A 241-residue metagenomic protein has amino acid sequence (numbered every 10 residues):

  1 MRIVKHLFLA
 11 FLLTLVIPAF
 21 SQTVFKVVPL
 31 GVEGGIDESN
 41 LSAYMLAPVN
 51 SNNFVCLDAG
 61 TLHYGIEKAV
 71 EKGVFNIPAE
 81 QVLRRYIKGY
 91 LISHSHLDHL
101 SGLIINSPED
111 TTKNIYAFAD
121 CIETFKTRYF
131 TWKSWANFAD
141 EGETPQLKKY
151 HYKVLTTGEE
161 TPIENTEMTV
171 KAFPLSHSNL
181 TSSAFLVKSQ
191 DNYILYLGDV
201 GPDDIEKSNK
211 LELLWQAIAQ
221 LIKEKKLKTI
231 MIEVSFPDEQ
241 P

Functional and structural regions predicted by a protein language model:
V4-H6, F11-F54, T61-H63: Zn-dependent metallo-beta-lactamase
V24, D120-S182: Metallo-beta-lactamase
V27, Y44, H94, F125 (+3 more regions): Divalent metal-coordination and catalytic microenvironments
I36-L91, S101-P108, E206, K210-I218: Pre-active-site segment of Zn-dependent metallo-hydrolases
L46-N50, I163-N165, F185-Q190: Active-site beta-strand termini and strand-to-loop segments that position acidic
C56-G60, Y86-D98, Y116-F118, L195-D199 (+1 more regions): Active-site neighborhood of phospho(di)ester-bond hydrolases with catalytic His/Asp-centered motifs
I77-E143: Active-site HxH/HxHxD metal-binding segment of metal-dependent hydrolases
G201-P241: Cap/insert and terminal regions of metallo-dependent hydrolase folds
